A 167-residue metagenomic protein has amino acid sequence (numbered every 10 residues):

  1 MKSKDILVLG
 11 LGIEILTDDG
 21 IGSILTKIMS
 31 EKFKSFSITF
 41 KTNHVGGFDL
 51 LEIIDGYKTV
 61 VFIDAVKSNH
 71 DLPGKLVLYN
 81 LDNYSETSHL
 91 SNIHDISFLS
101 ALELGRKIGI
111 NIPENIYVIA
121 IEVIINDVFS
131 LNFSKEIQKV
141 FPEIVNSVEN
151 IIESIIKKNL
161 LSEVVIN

Functional and structural regions predicted by a protein language model:
K4-V8, T17, I21-D82: Nucleotide and nucleotide-moiety/phosphate-recognizing core
L11-I15, E86-L90, L131: A short glycine/serine-rich beta->alpha loop
G12, D64-V66, E122: Anionic group-transfer/hydrolysis microenvironments
E14, D18, N43, L90 (+1 more regions): Glycine- and other small-residue-rich loops at beta-strand/loop junctions that grip anionic moieties
G20, I24, V45, I96-S100 (+2 more regions): Conserved active-site and cofactor/substrate-binding residues in soluble primary-metabolism enzymes
V66-N115: Helix-loop-strand module that forms the ligand-binding subsite of alpha/beta enzymes
A101-N167: Phosphate-binding/catalytic loops
